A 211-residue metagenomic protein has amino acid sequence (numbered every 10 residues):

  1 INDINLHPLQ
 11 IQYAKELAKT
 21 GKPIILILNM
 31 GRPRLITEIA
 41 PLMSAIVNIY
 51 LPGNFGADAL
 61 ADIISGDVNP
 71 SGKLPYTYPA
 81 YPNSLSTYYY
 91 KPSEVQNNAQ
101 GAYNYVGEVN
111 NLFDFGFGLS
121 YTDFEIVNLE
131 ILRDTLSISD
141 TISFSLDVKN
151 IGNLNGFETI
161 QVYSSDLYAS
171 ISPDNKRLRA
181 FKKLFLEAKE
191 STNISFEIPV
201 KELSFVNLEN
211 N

Functional and structural regions predicted by a protein language model:
I1-N211: C-terminal non-catalytic regions of proteins with extracellular/luminal or membrane-system context
